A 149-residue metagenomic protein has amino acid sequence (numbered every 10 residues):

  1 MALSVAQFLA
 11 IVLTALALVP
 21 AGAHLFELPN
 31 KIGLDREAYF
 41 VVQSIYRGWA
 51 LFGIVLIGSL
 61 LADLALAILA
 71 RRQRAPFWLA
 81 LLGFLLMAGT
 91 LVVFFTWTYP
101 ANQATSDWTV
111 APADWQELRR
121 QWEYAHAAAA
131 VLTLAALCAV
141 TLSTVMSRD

Functional and structural regions predicted by a protein language model:
A2-A17, A65-G89: Interfacial segments of alpha-helical transmembrane regions
A2-L61, N102, S106-R119: Interfacial loop at the N-terminal end of multi-pass membrane proteins
V55-A65, A130-L137: Core segments of transmembrane alpha-helices that mediate helix-helix packing or line hydrophobic substrate/ligand
I68-R72, L142-R148: Structural signal for the C-terminal ends of transmembrane alpha-helices and the immediately following loop
A88-T96: Mid-bilayer segments of alpha-helical transmembrane spans in multi-pass integral membrane proteins that mediate
D107-C138: Alpha-helical transmembrane segments of multi-pass integral membrane proteins, characterized by long hydrophobic
